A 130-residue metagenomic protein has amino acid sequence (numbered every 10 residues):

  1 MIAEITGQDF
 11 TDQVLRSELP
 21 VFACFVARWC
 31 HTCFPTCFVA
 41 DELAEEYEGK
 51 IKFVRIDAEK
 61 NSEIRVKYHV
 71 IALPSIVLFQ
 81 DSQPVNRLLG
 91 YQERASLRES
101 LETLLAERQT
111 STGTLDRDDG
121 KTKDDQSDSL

Functional and structural regions predicted by a protein language model:
M1-D12: N-terminal "domain-start" segment that seeds a small globular fold
E4-T6, F25, A40-A44, E48-E63: Thiol-based oxidoreductase modules, predominantly thioredoxin-like and allied folds used for disulfide exchange
R16-R28: Short active-site neighborhood of thiol/selenol oxidoreductases, capturing the structured segment around
L19-V21, Y68-Q80: Structural micro-motif
F25-V39: Conserved redox-active cysteine motifs that mediate thiol-disulfide chemistry, especially di-cysteine Cys-X(1-2)-Cys
V77-T112: Non-catalytic, surface beta->alpha helical segment in thiol-disulfide oxidoreductase systems
S111-L130: Short acidic DE-rich linear segments
